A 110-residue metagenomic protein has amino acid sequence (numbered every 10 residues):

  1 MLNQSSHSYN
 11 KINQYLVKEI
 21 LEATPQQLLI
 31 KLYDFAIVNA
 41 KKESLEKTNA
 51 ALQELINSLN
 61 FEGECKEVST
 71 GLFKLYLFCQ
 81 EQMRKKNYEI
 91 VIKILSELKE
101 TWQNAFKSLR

Functional and structural regions predicted by a protein language model:
M1-N49, L55, L59, E67 (+2 more regions): N-terminal intrinsically disordered, cationic/polar leader segments that include organellar targeting peptides
E62: Conserved "ABC signature" C-loop
